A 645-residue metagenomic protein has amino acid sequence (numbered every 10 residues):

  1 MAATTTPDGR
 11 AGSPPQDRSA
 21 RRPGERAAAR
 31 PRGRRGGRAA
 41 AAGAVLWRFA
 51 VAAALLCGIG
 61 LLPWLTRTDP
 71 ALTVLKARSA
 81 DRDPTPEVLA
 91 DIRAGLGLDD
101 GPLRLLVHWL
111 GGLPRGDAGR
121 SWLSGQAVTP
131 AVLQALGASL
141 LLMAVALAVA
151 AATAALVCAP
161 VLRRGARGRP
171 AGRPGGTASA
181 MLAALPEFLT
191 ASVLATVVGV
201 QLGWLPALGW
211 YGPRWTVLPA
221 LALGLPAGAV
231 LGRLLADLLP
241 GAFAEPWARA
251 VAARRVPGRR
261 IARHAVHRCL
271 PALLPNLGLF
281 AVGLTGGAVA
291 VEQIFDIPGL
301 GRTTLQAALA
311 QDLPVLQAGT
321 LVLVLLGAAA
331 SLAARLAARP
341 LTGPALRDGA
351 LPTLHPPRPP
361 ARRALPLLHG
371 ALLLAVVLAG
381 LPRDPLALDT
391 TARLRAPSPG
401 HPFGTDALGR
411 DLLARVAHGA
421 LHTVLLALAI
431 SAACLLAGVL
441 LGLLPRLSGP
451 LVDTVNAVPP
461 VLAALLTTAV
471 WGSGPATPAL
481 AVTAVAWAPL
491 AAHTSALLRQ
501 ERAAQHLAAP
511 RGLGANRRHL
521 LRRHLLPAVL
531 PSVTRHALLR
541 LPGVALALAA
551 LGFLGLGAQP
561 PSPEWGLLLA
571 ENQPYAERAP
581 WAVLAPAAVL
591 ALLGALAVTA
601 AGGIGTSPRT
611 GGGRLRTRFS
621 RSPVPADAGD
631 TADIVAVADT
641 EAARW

Functional and structural regions predicted by a protein language model:
A40, A44-A53, T129-P160, L221 (+5 more regions): Transmembrane alpha-helix signature in integral membrane proteins
L46-G58, R259-V291, V424-L435, R518-A550 (+1 more regions): Transmembrane alpha-helices
L98-A151, D406-A407: An internal, D/E-rich "acidic patch" concept
W122-Q126, L142-A180, S192, T196 (+4 more regions): Transmembrane-helix boundary motif in ABC transporter permease subunits
A146-A152, P219-V230, G301-A337, W565-A601: Hydrophobic alpha-helical transmembrane segments of polytopic membrane proteins
R173-A229, P402, S448-A492, A496-Q500: Generic hydrophobic transmembrane alpha-helix motif, especially the helices
G212-A252, P257, S473-R522, R535-L541: Membrane-cytosol interface at the C-terminal ends of specific transmembrane alpha-helices in multi-pass membrane
Q317-R358, V482-V485, A496, P531 (+2 more regions): C-terminal transmembrane helix and the adjacent membrane-cytosol boundary/short C-terminal tail of inner/organellar
